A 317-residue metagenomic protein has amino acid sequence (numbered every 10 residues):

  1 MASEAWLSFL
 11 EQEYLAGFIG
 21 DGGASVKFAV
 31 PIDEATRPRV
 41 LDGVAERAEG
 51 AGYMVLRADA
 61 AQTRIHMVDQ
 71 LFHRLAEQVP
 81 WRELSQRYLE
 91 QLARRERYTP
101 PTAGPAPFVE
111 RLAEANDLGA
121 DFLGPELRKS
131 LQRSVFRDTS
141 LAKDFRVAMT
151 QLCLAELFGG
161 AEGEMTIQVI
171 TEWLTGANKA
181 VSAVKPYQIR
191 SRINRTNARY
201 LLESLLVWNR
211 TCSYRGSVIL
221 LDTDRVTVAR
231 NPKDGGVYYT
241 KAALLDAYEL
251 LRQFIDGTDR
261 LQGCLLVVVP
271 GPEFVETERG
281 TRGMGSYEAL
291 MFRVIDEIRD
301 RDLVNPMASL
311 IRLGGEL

Functional and structural regions predicted by a protein language model:
M1-A2, I32: A short N-terminal beta->alpha junction/helix N-cap motif
A2-D21: Pre-Walker A adenine-sensing motif
W6-E11, S85-Y88, M149-Q151, L290-V294: Generic hydrophobic, helix-prone segments enriched in Leu/Val/Ile
F9, E13, V40, L201-S204 (+1 more regions): Well-ordered alpha-helical segments embedded in enzymatic catalytic cores
I19-C212: P-loop NTPase nucleotide-binding core
L157-L317: The catalytic "switch" region of P-loop NTPases
